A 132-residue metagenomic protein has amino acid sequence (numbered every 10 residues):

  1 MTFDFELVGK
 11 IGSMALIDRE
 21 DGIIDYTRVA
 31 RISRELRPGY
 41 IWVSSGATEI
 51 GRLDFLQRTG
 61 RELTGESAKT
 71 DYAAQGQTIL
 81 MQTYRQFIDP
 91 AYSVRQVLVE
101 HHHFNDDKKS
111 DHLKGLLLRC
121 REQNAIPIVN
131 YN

Functional and structural regions predicted by a protein language model:
M1-N132: Nucleotide/pyrophosphate-binding catalytic subdomain
